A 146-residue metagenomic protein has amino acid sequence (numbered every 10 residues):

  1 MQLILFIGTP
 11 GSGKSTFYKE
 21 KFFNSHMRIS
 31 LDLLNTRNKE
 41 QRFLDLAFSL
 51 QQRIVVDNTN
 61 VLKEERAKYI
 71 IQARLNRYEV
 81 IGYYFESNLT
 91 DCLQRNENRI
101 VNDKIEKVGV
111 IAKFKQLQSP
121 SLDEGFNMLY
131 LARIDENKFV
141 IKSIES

Functional and structural regions predicted by a protein language model:
M1-I7, S12, M27, L89-S146: Conserved GTP-binding G-domain of TRAFAC-class P-loop NTPases and closely related GTPase folds
Q2-I4, Q52-V56, V80: Generic beta-sheet signal
S12-A67: Conserved substrate/cofactor phosphate-moiety recognition/catalytic segment in nucleotide-dependent phosphotransferases
H26, L50, N76-I81, E124-M128: Short glycine-/polar-rich loops that comprise or flank the Walker A/P-loop and associated switch/sensor motifs
N58, Y84-E86, R99: Ras-like small GTPase catalytic G-domain
K63-I81: Amphipathic helical hotspot of TIR/SEFIR-family domains
N76-R95: Conserved phosphate-donor/acceptor-positioning beta-strand/loop module used by diverse small-molecule
